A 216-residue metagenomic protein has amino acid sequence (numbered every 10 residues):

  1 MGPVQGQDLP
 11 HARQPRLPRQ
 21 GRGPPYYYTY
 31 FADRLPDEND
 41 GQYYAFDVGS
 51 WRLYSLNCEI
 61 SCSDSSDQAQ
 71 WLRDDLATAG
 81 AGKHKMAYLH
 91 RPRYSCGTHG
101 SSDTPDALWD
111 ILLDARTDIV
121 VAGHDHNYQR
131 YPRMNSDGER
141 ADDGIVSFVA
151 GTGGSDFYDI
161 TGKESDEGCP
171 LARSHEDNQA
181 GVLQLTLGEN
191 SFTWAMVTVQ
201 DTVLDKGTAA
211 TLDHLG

Functional and structural regions predicted by a protein language model:
M1-A81, A107-I119, N127-Q184: Extended active-site neighborhood of metal-dependent phosphoesterases/phosphodiesterases
A12-Q14, L89-R91, M196: A cross-domain feature marking catalytic cores of carbohydrate-active enzymes and several ubiquitous metabolic/repair
I60, R93, M196-T198: Short beta-strand segments enriched in hydrophobic/aromatic residues within well-folded beta-rich domains
S66, G97-S101: Short, solvent-exposed loop/turn segments at secondary-structure boundaries
A79-T98: Short acidic, glycine-rich surface-loop motifs adjacent to enzyme active sites
A87-R93, V120-Y128: Histidine-centered catalytic micro-motifs
S101-A107: Charged helix-capping and loop-helix junction motifs
D166-G216: A short C-terminal boundary segment appended to hydrolase-like catalytic domains
